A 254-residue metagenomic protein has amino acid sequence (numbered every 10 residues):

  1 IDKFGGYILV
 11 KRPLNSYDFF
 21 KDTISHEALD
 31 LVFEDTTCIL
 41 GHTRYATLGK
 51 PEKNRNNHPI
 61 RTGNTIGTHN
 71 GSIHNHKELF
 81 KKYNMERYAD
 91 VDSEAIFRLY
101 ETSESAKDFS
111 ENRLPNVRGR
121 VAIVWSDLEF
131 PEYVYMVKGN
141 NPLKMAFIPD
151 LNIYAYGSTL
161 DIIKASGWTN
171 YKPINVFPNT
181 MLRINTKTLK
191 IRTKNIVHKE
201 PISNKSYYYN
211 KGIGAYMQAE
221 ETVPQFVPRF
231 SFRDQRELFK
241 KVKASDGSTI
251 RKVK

Functional and structural regions predicted by a protein language model:
I1-K254: Conserved short alpha-helical segments that host acidic/polar catalytic motifs at enzyme active sites
